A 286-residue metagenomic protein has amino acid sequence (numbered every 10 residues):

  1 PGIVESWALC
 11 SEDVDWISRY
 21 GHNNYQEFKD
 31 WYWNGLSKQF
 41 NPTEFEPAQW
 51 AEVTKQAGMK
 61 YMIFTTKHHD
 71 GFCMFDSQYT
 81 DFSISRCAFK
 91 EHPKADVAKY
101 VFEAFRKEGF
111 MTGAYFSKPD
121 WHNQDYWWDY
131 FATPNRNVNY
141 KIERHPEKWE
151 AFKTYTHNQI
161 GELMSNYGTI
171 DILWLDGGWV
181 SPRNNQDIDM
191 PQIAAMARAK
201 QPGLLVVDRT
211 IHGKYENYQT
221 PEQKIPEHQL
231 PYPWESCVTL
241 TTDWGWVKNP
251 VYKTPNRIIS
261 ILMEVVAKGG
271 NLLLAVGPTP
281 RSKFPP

Functional and structural regions predicted by a protein language model:
P1-P286: Mature catalytic domains of secreted/periplasmic carbohydrate-active enzymes
